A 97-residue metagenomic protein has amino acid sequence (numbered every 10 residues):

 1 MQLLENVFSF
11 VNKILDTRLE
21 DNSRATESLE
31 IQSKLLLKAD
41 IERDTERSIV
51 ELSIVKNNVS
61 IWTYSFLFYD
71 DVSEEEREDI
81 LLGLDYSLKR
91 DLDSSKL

Functional and structural regions predicted by a protein language model:
M1-L36: Negatively charged, low-complexity tracts enriched in Asp/Glu with abundant Ser/Thr
L3-V11, L67-L97: Mixed-charge, Lys/Arg-enriched low-complexity segments
K13-I14, S23, A39, N57-V59 (+2 more regions): N-terminal cationic leader/targeting segments used for protein routing and processing
S23-N57: Amphipathic alpha-helical interaction modules
D44-L82: Intrinsically disordered, low-complexity regulatory segments enriched in Ser/Thr/Pro and charged residues
